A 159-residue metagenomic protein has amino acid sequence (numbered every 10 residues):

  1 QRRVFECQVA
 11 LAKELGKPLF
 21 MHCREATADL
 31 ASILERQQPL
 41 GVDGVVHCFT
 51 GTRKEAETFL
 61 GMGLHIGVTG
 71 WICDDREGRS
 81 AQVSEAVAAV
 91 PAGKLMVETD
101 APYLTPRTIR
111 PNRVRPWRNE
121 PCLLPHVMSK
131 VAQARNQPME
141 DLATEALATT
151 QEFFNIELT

Functional and structural regions predicted by a protein language model:
Q1-V97, T105, E152: Catalytic pocket-lining loop regions of alpha/beta-barrel enzymes, especially the amidohydrolase/enolase/GH5 lineages
A10, P39, P111, C122-L123: General secondary-structure edge motif
L11, P121-T159: Mid-to-C-terminal alpha-helical segments outside catalytic/metal-binding sites
P18, T69, N112-R115, K130: Conserved short-loop catalytic and cofactor-binding motifs
R24, E77, R118, A143-T144: Non-catalytic, surface-exposed connector residues within folded enzymatic/regulatory domains
V87, N112-L123, A134: Short amphipathic alpha-helical interaction segments
G93-V114, E120: Short acidic/histidine-rich active-site segments
